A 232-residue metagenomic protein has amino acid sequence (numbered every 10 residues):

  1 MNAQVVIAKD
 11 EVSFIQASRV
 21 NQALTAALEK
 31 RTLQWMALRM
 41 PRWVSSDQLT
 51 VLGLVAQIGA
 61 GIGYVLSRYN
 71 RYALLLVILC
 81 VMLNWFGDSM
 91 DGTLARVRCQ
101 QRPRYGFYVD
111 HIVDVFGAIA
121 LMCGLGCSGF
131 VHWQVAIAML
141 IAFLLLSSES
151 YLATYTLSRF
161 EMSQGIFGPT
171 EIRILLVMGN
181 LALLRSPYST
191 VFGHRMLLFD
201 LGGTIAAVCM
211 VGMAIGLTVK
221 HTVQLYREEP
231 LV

Functional and structural regions predicted by a protein language model:
M1-I78, A120-V232: Hydrophobic alpha-helical transmembrane segments
L79-C123, S148-A153, V219-V223: Acidic (Asp/Glu-rich) catalytic motifs at the cytosolic membrane interface
